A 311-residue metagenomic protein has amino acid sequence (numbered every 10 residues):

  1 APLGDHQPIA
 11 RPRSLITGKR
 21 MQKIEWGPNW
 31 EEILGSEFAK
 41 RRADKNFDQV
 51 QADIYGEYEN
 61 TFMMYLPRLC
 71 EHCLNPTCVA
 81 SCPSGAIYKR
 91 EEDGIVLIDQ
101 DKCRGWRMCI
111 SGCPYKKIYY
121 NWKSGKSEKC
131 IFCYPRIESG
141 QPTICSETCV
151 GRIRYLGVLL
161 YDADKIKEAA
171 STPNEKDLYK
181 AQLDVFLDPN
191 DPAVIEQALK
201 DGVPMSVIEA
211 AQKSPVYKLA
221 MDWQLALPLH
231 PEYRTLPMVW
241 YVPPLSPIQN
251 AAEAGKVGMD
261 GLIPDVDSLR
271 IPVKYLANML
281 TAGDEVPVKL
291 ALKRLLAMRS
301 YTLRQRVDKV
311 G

Functional and structural regions predicted by a protein language model:
A1-G311: Non-ligating segments of multi-cofactor redox enzymes
